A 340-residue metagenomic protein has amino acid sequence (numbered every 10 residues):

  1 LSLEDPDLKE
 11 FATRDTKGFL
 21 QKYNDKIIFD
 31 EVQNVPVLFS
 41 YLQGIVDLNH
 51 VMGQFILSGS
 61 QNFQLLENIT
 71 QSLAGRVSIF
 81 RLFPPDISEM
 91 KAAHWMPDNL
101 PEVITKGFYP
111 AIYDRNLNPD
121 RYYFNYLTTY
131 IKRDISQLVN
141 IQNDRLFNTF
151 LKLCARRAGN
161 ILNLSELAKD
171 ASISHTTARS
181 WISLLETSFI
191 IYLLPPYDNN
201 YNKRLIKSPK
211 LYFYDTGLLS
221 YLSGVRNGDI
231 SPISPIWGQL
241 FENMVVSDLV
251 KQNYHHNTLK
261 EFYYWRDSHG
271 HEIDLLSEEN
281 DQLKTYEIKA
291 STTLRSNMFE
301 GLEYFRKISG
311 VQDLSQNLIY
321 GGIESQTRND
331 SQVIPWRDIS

Functional and structural regions predicted by a protein language model:
L1-K26: Short glycine-rich substrate-engagement loop in P-loop NTPases that contacts/grips substrate
Y23-L38: Conserved P-loop NTPase "ATPase switch" module shared by AAA+ and STAND
F39-F63, Q71: Conserved catalytic/switch belt of AAA+ P-loop NTPases
S58-N62, N68, P84-P85, Y320-I323: A short beta-strand-to-loop transition that corresponds to the Sensor-1 phosphate-sensing loop of AAA+ P-loop ATPases
F63-S78, H94-W95: Short regulatory helix/loop adjacent to the ATP-binding pocket of P-loop NTPases
P84-D98: Conserved small helical "lid"/interfacial subdomain of P-loop NTPases
L117, R121-L283: Accessory nucleic acid-recognition modules appended to NTPase machines
G321-S340: Domain-level recognition of nuclease-like catalytic cores that cleave nucleotide substrates
